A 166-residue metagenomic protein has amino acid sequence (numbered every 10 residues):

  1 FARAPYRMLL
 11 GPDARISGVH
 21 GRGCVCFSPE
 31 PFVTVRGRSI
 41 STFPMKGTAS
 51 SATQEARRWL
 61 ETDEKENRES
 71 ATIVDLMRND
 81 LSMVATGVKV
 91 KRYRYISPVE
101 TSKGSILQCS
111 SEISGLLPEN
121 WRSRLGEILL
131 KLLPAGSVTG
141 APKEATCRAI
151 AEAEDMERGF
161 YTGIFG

Functional and structural regions predicted by a protein language model:
F1-G166: Extended alpha-helical targeting/anchoring segments, especially N-terminal organellar/secretory targeting helices
